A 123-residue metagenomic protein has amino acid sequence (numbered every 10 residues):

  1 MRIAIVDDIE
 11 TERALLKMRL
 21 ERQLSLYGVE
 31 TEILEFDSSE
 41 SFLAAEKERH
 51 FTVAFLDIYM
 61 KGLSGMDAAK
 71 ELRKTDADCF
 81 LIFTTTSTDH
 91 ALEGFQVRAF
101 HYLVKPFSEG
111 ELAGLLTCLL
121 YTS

Functional and structural regions predicted by a protein language model:
D7, D57-I58: Active-site residues of response regulator receiver
E10-L34, K74: Two-component/phosphorelay signaling modules centered on CheY-like receiver
E35-V53: Acidic, metal-coordinating helix/loop segments flanking the phosphotransfer/catalytic sites of two-component signaling
S38, S64-D67: Acidic catalytic/metal-coordinating carboxylates
K61: The feature encodes the CheY-like receiver
F107-L116: C-terminal output helix
Y121-T122: Conserved small/polar residues in nucleotide/adenosyl-binding loops
